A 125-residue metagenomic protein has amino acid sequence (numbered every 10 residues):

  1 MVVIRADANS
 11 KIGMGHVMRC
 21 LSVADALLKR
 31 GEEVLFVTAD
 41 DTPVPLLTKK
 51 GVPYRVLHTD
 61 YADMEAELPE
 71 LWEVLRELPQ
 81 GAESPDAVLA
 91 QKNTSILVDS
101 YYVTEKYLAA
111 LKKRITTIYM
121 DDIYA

Functional and structural regions predicted by a protein language model:
M1-V3: Extreme N-terminal starter segment of soluble prokaryotic enzymes
R5-M14, L21-A26, E32, A39-A125: Active-site and donor-binding regions of nucleotide-sugar-utilizing enzymes
